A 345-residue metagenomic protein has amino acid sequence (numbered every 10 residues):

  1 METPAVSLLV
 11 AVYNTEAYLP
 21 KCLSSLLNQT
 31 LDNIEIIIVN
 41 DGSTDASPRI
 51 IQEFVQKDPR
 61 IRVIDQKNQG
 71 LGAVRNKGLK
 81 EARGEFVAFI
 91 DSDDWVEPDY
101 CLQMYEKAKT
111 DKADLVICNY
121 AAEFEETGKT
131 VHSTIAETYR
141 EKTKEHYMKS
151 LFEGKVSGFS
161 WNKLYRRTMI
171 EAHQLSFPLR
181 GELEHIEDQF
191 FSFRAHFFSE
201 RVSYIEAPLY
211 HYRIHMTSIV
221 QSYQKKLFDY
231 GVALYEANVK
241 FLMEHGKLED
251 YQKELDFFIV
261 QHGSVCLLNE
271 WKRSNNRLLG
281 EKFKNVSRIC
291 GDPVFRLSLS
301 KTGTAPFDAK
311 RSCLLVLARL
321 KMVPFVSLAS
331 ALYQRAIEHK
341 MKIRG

Functional and structural regions predicted by a protein language model:
M1-L27: N-proximal low-complexity "stem/linker" segments adjacent to membrane-targeting elements
P4-S7, E35, F190: Cell-envelope/extracellular polymer assembly enzymes that use nucleotide-activated donors
N40-R49, K67: A conserved acidic beta->alpha catalytic loop
Q66-A82, W95: Glycine-rich, basic loop-to-helix element that forms the pyrophosphate-binding segment of sugar-nucleotide handling
L71, S92-S203, Y210-R213, T217-Y223: Donor-binding/catalytic cores of nucleotide-activated saccharide and glycerol-phosphate transferases/polymerases
V87: Short aromatic/hydrophobic "clamp" motif used to bind/position activated sugar donors
A207-H215, Q221-E249, H262-F295: Catalytic core of nucleotide-sugar-dependent glycosyltransferases
E270-G345: Membrane-interface aromatic/basic loop that binds lipid-linked glycans or pyrophosphate carriers, typified by
